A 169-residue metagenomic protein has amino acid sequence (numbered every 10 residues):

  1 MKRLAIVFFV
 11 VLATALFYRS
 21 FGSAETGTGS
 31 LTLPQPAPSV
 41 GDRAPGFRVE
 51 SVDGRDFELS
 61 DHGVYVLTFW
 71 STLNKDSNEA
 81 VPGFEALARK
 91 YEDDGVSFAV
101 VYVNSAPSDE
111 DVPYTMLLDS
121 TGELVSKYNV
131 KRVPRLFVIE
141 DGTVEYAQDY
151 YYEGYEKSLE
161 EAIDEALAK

Functional and structural regions predicted by a protein language model:
M1-A44, K169: N-terminal targeting signals for export/organelle localization
Q35-G63: Short extracytoplasmic
V49-E50, T115-S120: Short acidic-hydrophobic, aromatic-tinged amphipathic segments that line or gate anion-handling sites
D56-N78: Short active-site neighborhood of thiol/selenol oxidoreductases, capturing the structured segment around
V66-L67, F98, L136: Hydrophobic beta-strand anchors of alpha/beta hydrolase catalytic cores
F69-S71, V103, D141: Cofactor-binding loop segments of dinucleotide-utilizing enzymes, especially the Rossmann-like FAD- and NAD(P)+-binding
K75-V112, S120-K127: Structural microenvironment flanking redox-active thiols in thiol-disulfide oxidoreductases
E110-V112, T121-A168: Thiol/disulfide oxidoreductase modules built on the thioredoxin-like
